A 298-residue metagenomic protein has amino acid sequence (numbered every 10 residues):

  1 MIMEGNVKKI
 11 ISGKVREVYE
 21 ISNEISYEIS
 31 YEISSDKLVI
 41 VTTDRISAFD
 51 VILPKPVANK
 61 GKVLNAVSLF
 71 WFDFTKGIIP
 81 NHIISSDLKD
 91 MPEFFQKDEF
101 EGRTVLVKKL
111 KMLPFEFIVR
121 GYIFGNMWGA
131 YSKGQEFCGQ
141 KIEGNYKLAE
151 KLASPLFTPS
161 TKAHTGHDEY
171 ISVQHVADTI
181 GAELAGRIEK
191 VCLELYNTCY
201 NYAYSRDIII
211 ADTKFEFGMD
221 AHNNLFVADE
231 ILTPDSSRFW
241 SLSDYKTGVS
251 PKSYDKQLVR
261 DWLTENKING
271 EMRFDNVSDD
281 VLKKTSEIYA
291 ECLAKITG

Functional and structural regions predicted by a protein language model:
I2-Y27, Y31-S160, M272-N276, D280-G298: Active-site loop/lid in soluble adenylation, ligation, and acyl-transfer enzymes
S35-K37, M112-P114, D207-I210, H222-L225: Coil-to-beta-strand transition motifs
K62, A66, E183, R187-K190 (+4 more regions): Generic recognition of stable, solvent-exposed alpha-helical segments in well-folded globular domains
G77-H82, T198-I210, N223, T297-G298: Surface-exposed helix-capping loop/turn segments at secondary-structure junctions
V119, I210-I231: Conserved metal-phosphate-binding beta-hairpin within the catalytic cores of diverse ATP-dependent phosphoryl-transfer
K133-E183, N224-V227, I231-I296: Anionic ligand-binding catalytic core segments
I180-A211: A long amphipathic alpha-helix within ATP-dependent nucleotide-binding catalytic cores
